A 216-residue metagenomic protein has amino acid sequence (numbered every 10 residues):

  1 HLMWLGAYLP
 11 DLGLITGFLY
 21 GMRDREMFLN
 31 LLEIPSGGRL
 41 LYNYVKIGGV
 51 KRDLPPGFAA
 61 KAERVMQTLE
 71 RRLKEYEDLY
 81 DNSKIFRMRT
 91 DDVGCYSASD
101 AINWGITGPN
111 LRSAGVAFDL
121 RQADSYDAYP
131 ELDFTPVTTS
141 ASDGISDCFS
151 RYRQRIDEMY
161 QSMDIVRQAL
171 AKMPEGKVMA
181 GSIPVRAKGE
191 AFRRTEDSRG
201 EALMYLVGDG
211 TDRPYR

Functional and structural regions predicted by a protein language model:
H1-R216: Active-site bordering "gate/hinge" segments that shape substrate access to catalytic or cofactor-binding pockets
